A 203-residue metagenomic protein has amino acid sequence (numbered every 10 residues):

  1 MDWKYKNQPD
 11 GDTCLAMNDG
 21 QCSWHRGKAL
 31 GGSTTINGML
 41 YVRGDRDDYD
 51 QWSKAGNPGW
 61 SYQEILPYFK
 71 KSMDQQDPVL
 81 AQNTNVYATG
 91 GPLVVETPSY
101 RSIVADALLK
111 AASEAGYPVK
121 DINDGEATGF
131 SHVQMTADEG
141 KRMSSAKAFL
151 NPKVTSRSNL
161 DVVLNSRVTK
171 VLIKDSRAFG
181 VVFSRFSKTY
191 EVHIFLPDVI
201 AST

Functional and structural regions predicted by a protein language model:
M1-T203: N-terminal redox-cofactor-binding region of secreted/periplasmic oxidoreductases
